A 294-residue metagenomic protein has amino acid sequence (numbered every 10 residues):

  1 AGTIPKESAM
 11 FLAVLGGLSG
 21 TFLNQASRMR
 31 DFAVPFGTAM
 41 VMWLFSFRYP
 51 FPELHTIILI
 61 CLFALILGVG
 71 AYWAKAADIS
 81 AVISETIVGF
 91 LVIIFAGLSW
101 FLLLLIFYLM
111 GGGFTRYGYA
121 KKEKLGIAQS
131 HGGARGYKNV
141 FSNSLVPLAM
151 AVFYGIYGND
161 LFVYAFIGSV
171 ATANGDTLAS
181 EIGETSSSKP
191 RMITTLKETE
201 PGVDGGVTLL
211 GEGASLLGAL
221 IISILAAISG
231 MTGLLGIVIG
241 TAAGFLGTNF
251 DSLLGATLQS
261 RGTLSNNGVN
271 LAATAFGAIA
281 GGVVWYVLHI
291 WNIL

Functional and structural regions predicted by a protein language model:
A1-A179, G183-L294: Hydrophobic alpha-helical transmembrane segments
